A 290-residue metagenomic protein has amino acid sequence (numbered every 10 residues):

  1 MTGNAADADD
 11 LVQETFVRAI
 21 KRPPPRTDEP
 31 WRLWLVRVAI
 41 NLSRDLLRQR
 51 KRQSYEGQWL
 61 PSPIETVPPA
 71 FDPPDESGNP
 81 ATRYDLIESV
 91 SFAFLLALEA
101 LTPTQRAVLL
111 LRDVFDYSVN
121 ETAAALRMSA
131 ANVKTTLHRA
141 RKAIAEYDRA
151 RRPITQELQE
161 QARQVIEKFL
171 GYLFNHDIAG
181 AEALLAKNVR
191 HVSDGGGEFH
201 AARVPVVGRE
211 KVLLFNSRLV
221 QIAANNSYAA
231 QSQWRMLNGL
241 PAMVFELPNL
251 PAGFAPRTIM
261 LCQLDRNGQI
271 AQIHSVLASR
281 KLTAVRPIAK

Functional and structural regions predicted by a protein language model:
A8-A19, L35-A39, A93, T122 (+1 more regions): Short, small-hydrophobic-rich alpha-helical interface motif
Q13-R32, Q49-K51, Y147-A150: Sigma70-family region 2
I40-Q58, E146: Arg/Lys-rich amphipathic alpha helix in sigma70-family domain 2
Q53-R83: Internal acidic/polar
F71-R106, E160-R163, E167, G171 (+1 more regions): Amphipathic alpha-helical segment used for protein-protein interaction
L101-S118: Short amphipathic alpha helix immediately N-terminal
V119-A124, A130-Q221: Solvent-exposed, charged amphipathic helical/linker segments at domain boundaries
E210-K290: Low-complexity, glycine/alanine/valine/leucine- and proline-rich hydrophobic stretches
